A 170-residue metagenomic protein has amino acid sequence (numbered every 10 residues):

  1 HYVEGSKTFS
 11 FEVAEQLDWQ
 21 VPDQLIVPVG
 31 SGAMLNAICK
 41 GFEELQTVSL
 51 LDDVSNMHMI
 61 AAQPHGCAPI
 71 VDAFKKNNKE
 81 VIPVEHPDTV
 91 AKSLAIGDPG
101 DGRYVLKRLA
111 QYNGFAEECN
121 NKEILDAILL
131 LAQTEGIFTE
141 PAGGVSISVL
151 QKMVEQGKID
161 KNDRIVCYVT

Functional and structural regions predicted by a protein language model:
H1, E44-T139: Active-site/ligand-binding loops adjacent to catalytic centers
H1-L50, D126-L131: Active-site/ligand-binding-proximal alpha/beta "capping" segment
V3, V29-I38, C67-I70, G143-L150: Short glycine/serine/threonine-rich phosphate/pyrophosphate-binding segments that cradle anionic phosphate groups
W19-V21, L50-N56, K158-N162: Short helix-terminating capping/connector loops at secondary-structure junctions
Q24, G136, R164-V166: Residue-level preference for the first positions of well-ordered beta-strands
V27-G30, I60-Q63, C167-T170: Short beta-strand segments
G30, M57, I128, I137-L150 (+1 more regions): Substrate-binding/catalytic subdomain of NAD(P)-dependent oxidoreductase enzymes
I82-E85, V145-T170: Phosphate-binding loop/pocket of nucleotide- and phosphate-handling active sites
